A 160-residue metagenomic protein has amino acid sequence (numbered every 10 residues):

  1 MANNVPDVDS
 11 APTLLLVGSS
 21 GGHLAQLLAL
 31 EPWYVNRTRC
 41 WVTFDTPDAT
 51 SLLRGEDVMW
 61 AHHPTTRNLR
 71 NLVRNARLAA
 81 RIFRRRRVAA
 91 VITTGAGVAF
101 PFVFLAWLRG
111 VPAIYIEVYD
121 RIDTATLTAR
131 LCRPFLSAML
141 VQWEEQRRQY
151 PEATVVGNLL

Functional and structural regions predicted by a protein language model:
M1-L160: Nucleotide-activated sugar donor-binding and catalytic core shared by glycosyltransferases and related lipid-linked
